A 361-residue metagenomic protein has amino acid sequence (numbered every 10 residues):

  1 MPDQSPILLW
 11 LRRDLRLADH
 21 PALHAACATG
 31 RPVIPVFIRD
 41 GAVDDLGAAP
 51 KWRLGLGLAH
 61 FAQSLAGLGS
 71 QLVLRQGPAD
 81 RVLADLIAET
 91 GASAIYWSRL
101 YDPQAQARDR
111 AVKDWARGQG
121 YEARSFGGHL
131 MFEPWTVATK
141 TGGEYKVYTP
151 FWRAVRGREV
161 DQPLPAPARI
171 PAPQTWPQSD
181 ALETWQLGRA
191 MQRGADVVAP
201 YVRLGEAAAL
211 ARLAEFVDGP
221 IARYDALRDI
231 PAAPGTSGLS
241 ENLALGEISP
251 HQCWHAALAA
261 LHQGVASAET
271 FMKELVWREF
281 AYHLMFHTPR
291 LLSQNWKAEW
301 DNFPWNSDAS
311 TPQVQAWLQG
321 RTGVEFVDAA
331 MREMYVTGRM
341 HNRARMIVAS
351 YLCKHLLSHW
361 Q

Functional and structural regions predicted by a protein language model:
M1-P163, S267, R332-E333: Trp/Phe/Arg-rich N-terminal binding region typifying the photolyase-homology
R13-L15, Y101, G127-L130, W152 (+6 more regions): Short, flexible loop/turn elements at secondary-structure junctions
A22, R212, G238-L239, C253-A256 (+4 more regions): Short, hydrophobic/aromatic alpha-helical segments in well-folded domains
G118, A260-G264, T337-M340, S358-H359: Secondary-structure transition/capping motifs at alpha-helix termini and the adjoining loop/turn into the next element
Y121, G142-W300: Glycine/tryptophan-enriched, flexible segments
Y282, H287, Q313-S358: C-terminal substrate/ligand-recognition segments
R290-G323: Helix-loop-helix junctions that connect adjacent transmembrane helices in secondary transporters/permeases, recognized
L292, A298-F303, M346-Q361: Active/binding-pocket-proximal capping segment
